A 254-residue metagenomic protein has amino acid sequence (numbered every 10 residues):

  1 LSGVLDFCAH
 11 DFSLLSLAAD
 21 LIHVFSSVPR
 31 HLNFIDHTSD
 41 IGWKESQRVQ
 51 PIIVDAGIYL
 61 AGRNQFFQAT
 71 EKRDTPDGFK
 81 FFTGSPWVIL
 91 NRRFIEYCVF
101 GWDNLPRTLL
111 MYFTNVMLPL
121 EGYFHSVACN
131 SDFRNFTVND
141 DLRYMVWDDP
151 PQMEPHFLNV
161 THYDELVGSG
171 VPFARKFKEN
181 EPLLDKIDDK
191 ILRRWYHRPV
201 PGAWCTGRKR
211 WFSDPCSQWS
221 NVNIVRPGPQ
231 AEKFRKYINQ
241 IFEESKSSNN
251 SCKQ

Functional and structural regions predicted by a protein language model:
L1-Q254: ER/Golgi luminal nucleotide-sugar-dependent glycosyltransferases, focusing on the catalytic module
